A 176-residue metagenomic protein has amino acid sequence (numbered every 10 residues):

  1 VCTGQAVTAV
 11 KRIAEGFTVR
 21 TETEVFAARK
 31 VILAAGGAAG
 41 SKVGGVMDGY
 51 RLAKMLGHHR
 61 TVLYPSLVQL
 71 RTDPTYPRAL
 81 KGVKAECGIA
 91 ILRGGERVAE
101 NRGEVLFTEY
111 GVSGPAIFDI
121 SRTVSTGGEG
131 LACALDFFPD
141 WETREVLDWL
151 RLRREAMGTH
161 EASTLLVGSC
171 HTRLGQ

Functional and structural regions predicted by a protein language model:
T3-G16: A conserved short coil-to-beta-strand element within the FAD-binding core of flavoproteins
T3-Q5, T21, V62-Y64: Short loop/edge segments at beta-strand edges and connector loops that shape dinucleotide/nucleotide cofactor-binding
A6-V7, S66, I120: Residue-level "edge-of-site" marker
V10-R12, L70-T72, G111, S125: Short secondary-structure boundary/hinge segments and terminal tails
V19-R20, K30-A34, G40, G88-Q176: Residue-level recognition of phosphate/Mg2+-coordinating polar/acidic sites in nucleotide-handling active sites
F26, K30-Y76: Glycine-rich loop(s) and the adjacent beta-strand/alpha-helix scaffold that form part
H59-G94, E145: Catalytic phosphate-donor-binding core of small-molecule kinases
